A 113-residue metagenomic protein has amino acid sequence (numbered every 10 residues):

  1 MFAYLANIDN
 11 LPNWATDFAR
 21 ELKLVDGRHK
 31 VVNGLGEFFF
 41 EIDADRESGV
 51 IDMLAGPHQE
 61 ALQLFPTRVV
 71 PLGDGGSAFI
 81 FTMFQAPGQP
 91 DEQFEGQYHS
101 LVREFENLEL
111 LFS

Functional and structural regions predicted by a protein language model:
M1-L22: Hydrophobic ligand-binding cavity/cleft-lining segments
W14-A15, L22-L24, L35, E60-L62: Short solvent-exposed loop/turn micro-motifs enriched in small/polar/acidic residues
F18, V25-R28, F38, F65: Residue-level marker for the onset of beta-strands and adjacent loop->beta junctions in well-ordered domains
R28-G34, I51-H58, M83: Short beta-strand segments that buttress and anchor functional surface loops
G36-F38, G49-I51, Q63-F65: Short beta-strand or tight-loop elements that sit immediately N-terminal to catalytic metal-binding acidic residues
E41-D43: Short beta-strand-centered aromatic/proline hotspots
R46-V50, D74: Short, conserved beta-turn/loop elements at beta-strand boundaries and strand-helix junctions
P57-L111: Beta-strand/loop substructures that line and gate deep hydrophobic ligand-binding cavities in soluble
